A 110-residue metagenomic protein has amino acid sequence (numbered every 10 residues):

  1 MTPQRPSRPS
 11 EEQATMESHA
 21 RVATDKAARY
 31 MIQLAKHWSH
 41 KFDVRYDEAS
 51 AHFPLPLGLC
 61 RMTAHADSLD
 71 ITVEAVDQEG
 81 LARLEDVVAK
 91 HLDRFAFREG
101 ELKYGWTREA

Functional and structural regions predicted by a protein language model:
M1-M16, C60-R61, E101, R108-A110: Eukaryotic, polar/proline-rich low-complexity intrinsically disordered regions
P3-P6, A23, W38, R45 (+3 more regions): Charged, terminal alpha-helix-loop-beta segments that serve as non-catalytic nucleic-acid engagement and/or assembly
A14-Q33: Short glycine-/aliphatic-rich beta-strand segments at the starts of folded cytosolic domains
E17, E48-H52, A66-D70: A generic structural signal for beta-strand entry/edge sites
T24, H65-A66, L84: Protein-protein interaction/assembly regions in multi-subunit complexes
H40-L57: Ser/Thr-rich, low-complexity intrinsically disordered terminal regions
P56, C60-A75: Beta-strand/loop substructures that line and gate deep hydrophobic ligand-binding cavities in soluble
V73-A110: C-terminal structural segments of small proteins and small subunits
